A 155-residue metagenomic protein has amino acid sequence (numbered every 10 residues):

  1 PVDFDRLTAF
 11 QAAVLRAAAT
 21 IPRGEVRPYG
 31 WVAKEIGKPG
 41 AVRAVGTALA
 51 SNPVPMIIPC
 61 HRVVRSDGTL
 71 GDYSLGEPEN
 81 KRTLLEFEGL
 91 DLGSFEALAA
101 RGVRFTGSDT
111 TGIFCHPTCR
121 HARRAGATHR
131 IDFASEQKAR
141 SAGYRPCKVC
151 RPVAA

Functional and structural regions predicted by a protein language model:
P1-G40, E86-A155: Basic nucleic-acid-binding alpha-helical/helix-turn surface characteristic of O6-alkylguanine DNA
A41-P55: Regulatory, non-catalytic segments
L49, S74, A154: DNA major-groove recognition helix of helix-turn-helix
M56-V64: Short Lys/Arg-enriched helix C-cap and helix-to-coil transition segments that create basic nucleic-acid-contact patches
S66-D67, A122: Short, solvent-exposed loop/turn segments at secondary-structure junctions
T69-G89: Phospho-regulated, low-complexity intrinsically disordered regions of nuclear gene-regulatory and chromatin-associated
